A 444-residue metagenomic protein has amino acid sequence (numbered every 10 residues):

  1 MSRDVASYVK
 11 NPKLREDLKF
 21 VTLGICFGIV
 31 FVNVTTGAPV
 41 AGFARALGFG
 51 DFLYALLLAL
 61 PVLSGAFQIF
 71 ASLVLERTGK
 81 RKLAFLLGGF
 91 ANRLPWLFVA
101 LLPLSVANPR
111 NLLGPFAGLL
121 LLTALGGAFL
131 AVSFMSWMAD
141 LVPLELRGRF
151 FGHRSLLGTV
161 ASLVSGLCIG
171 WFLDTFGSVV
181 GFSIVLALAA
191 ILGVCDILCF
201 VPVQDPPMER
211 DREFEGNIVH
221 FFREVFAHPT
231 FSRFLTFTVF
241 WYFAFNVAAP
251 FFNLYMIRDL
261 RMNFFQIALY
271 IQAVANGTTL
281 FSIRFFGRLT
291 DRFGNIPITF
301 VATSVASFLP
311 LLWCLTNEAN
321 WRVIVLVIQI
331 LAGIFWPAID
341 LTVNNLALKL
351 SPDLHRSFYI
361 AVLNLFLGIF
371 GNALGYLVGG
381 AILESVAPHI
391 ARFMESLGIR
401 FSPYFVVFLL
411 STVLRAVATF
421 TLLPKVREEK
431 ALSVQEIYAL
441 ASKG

Functional and structural regions predicted by a protein language model:
S2-L75, K82-L86, N92-A100, G158 (+1 more regions): Helix-loop boundary and gating motifs at the non-cytosolic
S2-R15, Q204-T236, D259, E429-G444: Juxtamembrane intracellular "pre-TM" segments in multi-pass secondary transporters
C26, P95, L102, R110-L130 (+1 more regions): Hydrophobic core of transmembrane alpha-helices in multi-pass small-molecule transporters, especially MFS/SLC-type
A41-G42, A46, L73-R77, A100-N108 (+2 more regions): Transmembrane alpha-helix termini and helix-breaking/packing motifs in multi-pass membrane transporters
F67-L83, L173-D174, F281-N295, L383: Helix-to-loop junctions at the C-terminal end of transmembrane segments in multipass secondary transporters
R77-L94, H153, S178-V180, D291-V305: Cytoplasmic membrane-interface "Motif A"-like loop-to-helix N-cap segments of 12-TM Major Facilitator Superfamily
G88-R110, W171-T175, S304-N320: C-terminal ends and interior cores of transmembrane alpha-helices in multi-pass membrane transporters/permeases
F182, C195-F214, D291, Y404 (+1 more regions): Helix-loop junctions on the cytosolic side of multi-pass membrane transporters, especially the intracellular loop
